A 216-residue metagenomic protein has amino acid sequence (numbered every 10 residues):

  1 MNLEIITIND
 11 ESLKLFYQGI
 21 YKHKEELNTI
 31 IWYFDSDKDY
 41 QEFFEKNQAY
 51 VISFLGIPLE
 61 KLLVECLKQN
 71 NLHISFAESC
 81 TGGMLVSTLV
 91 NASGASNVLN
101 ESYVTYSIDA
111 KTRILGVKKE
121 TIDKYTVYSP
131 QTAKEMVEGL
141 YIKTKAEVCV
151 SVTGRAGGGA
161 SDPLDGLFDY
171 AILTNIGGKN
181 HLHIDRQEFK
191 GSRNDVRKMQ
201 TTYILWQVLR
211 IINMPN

Functional and structural regions predicted by a protein language model:
M1-I20, D39-N216: Short alpha-helical segments enriched in small residues
K22-L27: Short beta-strand
N28-K38: A generic structural motif
